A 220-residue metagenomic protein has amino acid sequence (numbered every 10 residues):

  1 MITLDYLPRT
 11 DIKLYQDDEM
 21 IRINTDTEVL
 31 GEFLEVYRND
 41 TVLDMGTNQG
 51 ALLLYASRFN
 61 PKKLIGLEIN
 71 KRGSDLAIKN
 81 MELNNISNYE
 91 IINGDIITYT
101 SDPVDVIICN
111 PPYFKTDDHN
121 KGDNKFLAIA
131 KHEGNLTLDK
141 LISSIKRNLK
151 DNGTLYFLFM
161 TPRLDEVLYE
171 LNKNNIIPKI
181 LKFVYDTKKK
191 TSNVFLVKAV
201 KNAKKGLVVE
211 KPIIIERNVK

Functional and structural regions predicted by a protein language model:
I2-T41, T47-R58, F195-K198, N202 (+1 more regions): SAM-dependent Rossmann-like transferase core, predominantly class I methyltransferases with a strong bias toward
K13-Y15, E19, N135-S192, L196: Conserved Class I SAM-dependent methyltransferase catalytic core
I21, T25, T47, L64 (+3 more regions): Residues at secondary-structure transition points
V29, D75, K79-I86, K125 (+3 more regions): SAM-dependent transferase fold signal centered on methyltransferase-like domains, encompassing both Class I
E32-N120: Conserved SAM/SAH cofactor-binding pocket of Class I
P111-K140: Mobile active-site "lid"/loop adjacent to the S-adenosyl-L-methionine
I214-K220: Short, cationic low-complexity segments
